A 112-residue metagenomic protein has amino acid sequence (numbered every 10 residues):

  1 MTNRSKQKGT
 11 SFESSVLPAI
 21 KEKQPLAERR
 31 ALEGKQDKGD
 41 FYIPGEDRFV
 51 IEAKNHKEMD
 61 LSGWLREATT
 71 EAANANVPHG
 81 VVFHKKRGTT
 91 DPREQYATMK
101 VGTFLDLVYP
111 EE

Functional and structural regions predicted by a protein language model:
M1-E112: Catalytic phosphate/metal-binding cores of nucleic-acid and nucleotide-processing enzymes, i.e., regions that mediate
